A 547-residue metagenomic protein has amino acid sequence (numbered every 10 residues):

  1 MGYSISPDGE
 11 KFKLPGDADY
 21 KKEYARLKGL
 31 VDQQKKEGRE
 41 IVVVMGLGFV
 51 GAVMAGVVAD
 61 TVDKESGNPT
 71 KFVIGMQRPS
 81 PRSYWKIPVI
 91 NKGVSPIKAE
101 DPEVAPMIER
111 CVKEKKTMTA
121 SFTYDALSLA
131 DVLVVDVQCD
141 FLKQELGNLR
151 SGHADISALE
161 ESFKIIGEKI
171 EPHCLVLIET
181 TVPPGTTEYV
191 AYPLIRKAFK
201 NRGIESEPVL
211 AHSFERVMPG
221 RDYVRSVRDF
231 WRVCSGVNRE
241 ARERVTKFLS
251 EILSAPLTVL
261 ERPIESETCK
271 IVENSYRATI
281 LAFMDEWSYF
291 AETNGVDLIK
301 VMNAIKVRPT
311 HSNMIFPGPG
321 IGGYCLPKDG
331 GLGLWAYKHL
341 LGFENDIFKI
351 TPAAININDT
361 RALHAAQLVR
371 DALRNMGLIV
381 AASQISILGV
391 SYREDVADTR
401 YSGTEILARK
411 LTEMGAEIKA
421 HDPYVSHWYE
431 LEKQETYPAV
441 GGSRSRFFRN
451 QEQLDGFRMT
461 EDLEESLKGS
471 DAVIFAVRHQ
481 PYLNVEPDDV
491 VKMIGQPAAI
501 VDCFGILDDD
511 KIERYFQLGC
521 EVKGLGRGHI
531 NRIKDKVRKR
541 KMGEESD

Functional and structural regions predicted by a protein language model:
M1-D547: Structural/interface elements that position substrates and couple domains in central-metabolism enzymes
